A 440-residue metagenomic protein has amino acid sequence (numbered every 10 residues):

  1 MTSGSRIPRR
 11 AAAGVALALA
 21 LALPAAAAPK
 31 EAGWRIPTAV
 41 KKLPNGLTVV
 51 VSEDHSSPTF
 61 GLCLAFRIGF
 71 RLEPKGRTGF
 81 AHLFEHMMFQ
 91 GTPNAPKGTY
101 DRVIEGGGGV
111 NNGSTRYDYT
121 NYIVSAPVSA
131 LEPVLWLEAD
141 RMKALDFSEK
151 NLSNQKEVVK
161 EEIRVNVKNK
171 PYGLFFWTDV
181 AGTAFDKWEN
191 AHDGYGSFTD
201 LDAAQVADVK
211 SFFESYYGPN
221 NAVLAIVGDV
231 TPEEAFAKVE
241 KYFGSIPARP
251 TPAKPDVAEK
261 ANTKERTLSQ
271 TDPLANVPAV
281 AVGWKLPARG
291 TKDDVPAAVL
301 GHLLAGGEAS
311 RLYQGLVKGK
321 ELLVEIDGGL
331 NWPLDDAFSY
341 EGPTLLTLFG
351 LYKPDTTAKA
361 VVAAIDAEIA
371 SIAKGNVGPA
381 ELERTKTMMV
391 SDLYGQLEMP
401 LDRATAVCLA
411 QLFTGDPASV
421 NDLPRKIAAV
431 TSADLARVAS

Functional and structural regions predicted by a protein language model:
T2-V15: Bacterial N-terminal signal peptides that target proteins for export
A13-P24: Bacterial N-terminal signal peptides
A25-P29: Boundary at the C-terminal end of the N-terminal hydrophobic targeting segment
A32-P37, K41-S57: N- or domain-start disorder-to-order transition segments that initiate the globular core
V50-S52, S57-K75, G79-L83, K97-M142 (+4 more regions): M16 family metallopeptidases and their MPP-like homologs
M87-P96: Catalytic Zn2+-binding segment of zinc metalloproteases
E149, K156-E157, V165, G173 (+1 more regions): Non-catalytic, conformational "gating/processing" segments within enzyme and secreted inhibitor domains
D186, P219, V223-A288, L397: An aromatic/glycine/proline-enriched structural segment found at the starts of mature extracellular/organellar domains
